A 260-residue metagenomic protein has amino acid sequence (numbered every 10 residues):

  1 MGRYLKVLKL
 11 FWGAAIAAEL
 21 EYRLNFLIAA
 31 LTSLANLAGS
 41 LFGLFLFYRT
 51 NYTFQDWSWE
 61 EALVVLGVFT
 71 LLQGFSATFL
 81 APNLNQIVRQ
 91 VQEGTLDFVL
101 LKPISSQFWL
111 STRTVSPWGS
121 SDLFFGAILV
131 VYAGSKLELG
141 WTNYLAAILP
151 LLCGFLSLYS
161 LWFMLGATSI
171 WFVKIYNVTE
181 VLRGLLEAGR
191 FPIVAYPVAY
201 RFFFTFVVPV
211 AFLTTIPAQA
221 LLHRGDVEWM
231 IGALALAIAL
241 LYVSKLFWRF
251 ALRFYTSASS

Functional and structural regions predicted by a protein language model:
M1-S260: Hydrophobic transmembrane alpha-helices and immediately adjacent juxtamembrane helices of multi-pass inner-membrane
